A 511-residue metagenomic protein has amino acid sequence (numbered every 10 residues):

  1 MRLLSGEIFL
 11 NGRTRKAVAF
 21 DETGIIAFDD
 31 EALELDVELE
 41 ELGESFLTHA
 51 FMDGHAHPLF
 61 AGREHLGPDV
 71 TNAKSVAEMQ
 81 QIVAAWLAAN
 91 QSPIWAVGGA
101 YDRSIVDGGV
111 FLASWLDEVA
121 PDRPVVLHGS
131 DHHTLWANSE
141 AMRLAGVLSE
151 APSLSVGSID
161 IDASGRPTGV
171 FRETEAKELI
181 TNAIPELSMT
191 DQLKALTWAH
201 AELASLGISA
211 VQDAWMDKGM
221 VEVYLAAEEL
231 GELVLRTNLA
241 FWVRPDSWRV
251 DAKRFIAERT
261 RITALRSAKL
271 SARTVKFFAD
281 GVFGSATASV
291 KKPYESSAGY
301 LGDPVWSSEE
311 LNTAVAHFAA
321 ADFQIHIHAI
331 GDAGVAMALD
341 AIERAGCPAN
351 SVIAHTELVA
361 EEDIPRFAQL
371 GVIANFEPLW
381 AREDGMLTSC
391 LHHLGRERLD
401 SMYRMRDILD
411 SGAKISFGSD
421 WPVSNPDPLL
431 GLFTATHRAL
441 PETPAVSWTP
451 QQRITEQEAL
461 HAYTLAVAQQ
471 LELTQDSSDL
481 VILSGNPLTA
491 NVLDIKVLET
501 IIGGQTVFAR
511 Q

Functional and structural regions predicted by a protein language model:
R2-R254, F277-D280, G284-H317, A321-G334 (+3 more regions): Divalent metal-binding segments
S5, G98-A100, T274, H355 (+2 more regions): Extracellular/lumenal ectodomain signal focusing on beta-strand-rich modules and carbohydrate-recognition contexts
F9-G12, A151, S267-A268, T489-V492: Short loop/turn motifs at secondary-structure junctions and domain boundaries
F28, G98, L480-L483, A509: A generic structural signal for residues embedded in beta-strands
H57, K269-T287, V372-R382: Non-cysteine beta-strand/loop elements that form the S-adenosyl-L-methionine
A145, L225-K269, R273, V359-Q369 (+4 more regions): Extended hydrophobic/aromatic segments used for targeting, binding, or gating
A204, R266, A319, A368 (+1 more regions): Anion (oxyanion) recognition and catalysis
V315-H326, I330-S351, H355-T356, E361-P365 (+3 more regions): His/Asp/Glu-enriched, well-ordered alpha-helical/loop segment that forms or immediately abuts the divalent-metal
